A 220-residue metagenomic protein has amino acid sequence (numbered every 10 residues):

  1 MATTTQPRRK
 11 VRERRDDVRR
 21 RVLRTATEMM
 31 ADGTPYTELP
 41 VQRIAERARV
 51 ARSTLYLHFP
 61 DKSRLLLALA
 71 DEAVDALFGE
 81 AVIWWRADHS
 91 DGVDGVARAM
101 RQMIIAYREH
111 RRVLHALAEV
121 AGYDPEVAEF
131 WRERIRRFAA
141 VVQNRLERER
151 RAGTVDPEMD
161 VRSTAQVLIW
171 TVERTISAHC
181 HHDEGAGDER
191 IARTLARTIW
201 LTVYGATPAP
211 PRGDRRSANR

Functional and structural regions predicted by a protein language model:
R14-M29, I44, L69-L77, V142: Generic hydrophobic, amphipathic alpha-helix propensity
R21, M29-R64, A68: Helix-turn-helix
L23, A97, R101, R136-E147 (+3 more regions): An amphipathic alpha-helix signature
E38, L114-A118, E129-F130, E158 (+1 more regions): Short, hydrophobic secondary-structure boundary micro-motifs
A68, V82-E109, V161-L168, A192: Hydrophobic alpha-helical connector segments
G79, A106-E109, A118, P125-A152 (+3 more regions): Amphipathic alpha-helical packing segments from all-alpha helical-bundle domains
A81-D88, L114-A121, T175, H179-D183: Secondary-structure edge/capping motif, primarily at the C-terminal ends of alpha-helices and the immediately following
R150-R197, A206-R220: Hydrophobic/aromatic-rich alpha-helical bundle segments in the mid-to-C-terminal region
